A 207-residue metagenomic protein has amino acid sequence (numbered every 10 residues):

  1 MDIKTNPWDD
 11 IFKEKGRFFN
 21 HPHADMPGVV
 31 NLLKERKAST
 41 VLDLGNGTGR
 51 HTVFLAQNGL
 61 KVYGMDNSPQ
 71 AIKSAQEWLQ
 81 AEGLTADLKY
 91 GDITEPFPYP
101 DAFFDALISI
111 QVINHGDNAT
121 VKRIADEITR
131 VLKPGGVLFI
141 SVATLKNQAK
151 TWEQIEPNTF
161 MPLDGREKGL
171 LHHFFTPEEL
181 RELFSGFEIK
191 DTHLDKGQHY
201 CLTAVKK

Functional and structural regions predicted by a protein language model:
M1-A38, G47-P96, T120-R123, V137-K207: Class I (Rossmann-like) S-adenosyl-L-methionine-dependent methyltransferase catalytic domain, capturing the SAM-binding
D43: Class I SAM-dependent methyltransferase core
P69, A102, P134: Conserved glycine-rich acetyl-CoA-binding loop
L79, G116, L132: Hydrophobic pocket-lining residues that define ligand/cofactor binding sites across diverse proteins
T94-A106: A short acidic, Gly/Pro-enriched loop at the edge of an enzyme's catalytic core that lines a small-molecule cofactor
D105-A119: A short SAM/SAH-binding and catalytic strip from SAM-dependent methyltransferases
K122-P134: A short glycine-rich, Lys/Arg-flanked "PGG" loop and its adjoining helix->strand segment in the class I
